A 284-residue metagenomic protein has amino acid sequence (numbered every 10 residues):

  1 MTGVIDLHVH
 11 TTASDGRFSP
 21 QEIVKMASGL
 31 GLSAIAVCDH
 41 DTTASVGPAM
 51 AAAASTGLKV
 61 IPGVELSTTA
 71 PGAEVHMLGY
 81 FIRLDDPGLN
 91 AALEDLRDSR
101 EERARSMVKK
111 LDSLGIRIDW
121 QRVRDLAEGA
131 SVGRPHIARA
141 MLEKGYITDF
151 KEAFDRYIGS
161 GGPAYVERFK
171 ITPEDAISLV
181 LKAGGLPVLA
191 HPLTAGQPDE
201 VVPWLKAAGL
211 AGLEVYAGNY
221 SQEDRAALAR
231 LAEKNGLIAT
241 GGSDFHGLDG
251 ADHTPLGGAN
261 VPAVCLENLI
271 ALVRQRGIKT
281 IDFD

Functional and structural regions predicted by a protein language model:
M1-A73, Y157-G159, I177-K234, I238-G250: An N-terminally biased module of ancient metal coordination in phosphate/nucleic-acid-related enzymes
H8, Q21, T68, L84 (+5 more regions): Basic, gly/Ser/Thr/Pro-rich low-complexity segments located predominantly at protein N termini
T12-D15, L96, R168, G258: Pocket-edge positions in alpha/beta enzyme catalytic cores
A54-P203, C265-D284: Extended substrate/RNA-proximal surfaces in nucleic-acid metabolism proteins
P198, Q222-R225, G242-K279: Catalytic core of soluble alpha/beta enzymes
